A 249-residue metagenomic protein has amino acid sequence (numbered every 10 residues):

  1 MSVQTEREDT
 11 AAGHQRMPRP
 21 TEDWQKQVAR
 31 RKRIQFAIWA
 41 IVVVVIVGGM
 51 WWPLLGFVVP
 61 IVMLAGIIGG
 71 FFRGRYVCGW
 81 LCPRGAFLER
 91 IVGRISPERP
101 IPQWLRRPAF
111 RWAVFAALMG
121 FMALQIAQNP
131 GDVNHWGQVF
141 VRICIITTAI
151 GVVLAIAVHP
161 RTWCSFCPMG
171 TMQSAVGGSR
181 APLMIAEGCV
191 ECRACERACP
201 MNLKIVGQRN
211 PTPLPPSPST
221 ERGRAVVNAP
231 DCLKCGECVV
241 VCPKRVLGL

Functional and structural regions predicted by a protein language model:
M1-P215, S219-R222, P230-L249: Non-ligating segments of multi-cofactor redox enzymes
